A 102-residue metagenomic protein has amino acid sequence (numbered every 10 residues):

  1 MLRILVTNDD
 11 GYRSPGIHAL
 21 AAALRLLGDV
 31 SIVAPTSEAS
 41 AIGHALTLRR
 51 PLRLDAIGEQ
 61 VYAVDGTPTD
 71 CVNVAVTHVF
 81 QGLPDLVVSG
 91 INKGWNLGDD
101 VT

Functional and structural regions predicted by a protein language model:
L2-I4, H18-L83: A cross-family phosphate/adenosyl-ligand binding-site feature
V6, S89: Redox-cofactor binding/interface segments in oxidoreductases and associated redox assembly factors
N8, Q60, G98: Conserved short-loop catalytic and cofactor-binding motifs
D10, E38, T67-P68, N92-W95: Short glycine-rich anion-binding loops that position phosphate/pyrophosphate groups of nucleotides and phosphorylated
D10-H18: Short acidic, Gly/Ser-rich segments with clustered Asp/Glu that frequently serve as metal-coordination loops in enzyme
L86: Short, Asp-centered acidic motifs that coordinate Mg2+ and/or phosphate in catalytic or ligand-binding sites
W95-T102: Glycine/threonine-rich flexible loop motifs
